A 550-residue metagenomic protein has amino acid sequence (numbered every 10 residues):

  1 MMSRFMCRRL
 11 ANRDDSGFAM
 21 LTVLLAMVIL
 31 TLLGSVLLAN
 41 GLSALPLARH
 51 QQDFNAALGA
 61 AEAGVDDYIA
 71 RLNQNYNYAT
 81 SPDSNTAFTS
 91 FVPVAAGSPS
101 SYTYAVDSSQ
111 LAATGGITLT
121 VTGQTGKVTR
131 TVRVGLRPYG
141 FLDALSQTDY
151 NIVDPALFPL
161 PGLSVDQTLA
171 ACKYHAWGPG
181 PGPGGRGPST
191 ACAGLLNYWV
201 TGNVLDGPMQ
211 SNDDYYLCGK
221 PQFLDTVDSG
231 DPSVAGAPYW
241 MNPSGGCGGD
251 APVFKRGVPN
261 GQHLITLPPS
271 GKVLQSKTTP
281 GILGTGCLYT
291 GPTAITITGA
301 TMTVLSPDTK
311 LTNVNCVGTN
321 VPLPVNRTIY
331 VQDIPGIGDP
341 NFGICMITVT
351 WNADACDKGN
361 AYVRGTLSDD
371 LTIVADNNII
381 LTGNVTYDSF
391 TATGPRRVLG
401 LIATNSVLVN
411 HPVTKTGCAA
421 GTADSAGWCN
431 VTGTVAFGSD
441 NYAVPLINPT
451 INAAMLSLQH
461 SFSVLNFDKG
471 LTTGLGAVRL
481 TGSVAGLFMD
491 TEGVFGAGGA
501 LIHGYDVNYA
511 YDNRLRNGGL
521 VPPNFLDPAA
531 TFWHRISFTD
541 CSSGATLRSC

Functional and structural regions predicted by a protein language model:
M2-A193, N197-Q210, R548-C550: Beta-strand/loop motifs with alternating small/hydrophobic and polar/acidic residues, enriched in the first structured
V94-Y102, D107-G116, D143, T148-T414 (+1 more regions): C-terminal globular interaction/adhesion domains in large, modular proteins
